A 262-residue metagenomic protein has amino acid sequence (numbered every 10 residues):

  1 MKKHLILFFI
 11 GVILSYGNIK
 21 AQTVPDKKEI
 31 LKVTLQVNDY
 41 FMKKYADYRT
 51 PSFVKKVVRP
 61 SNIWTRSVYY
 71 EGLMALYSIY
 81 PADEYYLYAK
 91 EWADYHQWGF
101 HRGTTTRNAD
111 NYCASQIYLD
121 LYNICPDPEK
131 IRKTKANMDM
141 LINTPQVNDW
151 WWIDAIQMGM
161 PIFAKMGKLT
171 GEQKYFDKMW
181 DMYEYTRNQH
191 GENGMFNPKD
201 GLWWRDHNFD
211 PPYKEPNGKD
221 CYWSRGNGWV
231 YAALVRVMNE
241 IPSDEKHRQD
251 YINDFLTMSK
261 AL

Functional and structural regions predicted by a protein language model:
M1-P25: Bacterial Sec-dependent N-terminal signal peptides
Q22-L262: Glycan-recognition and catalytic cores of secretory/periplasmic carbohydrate-active enzymes
